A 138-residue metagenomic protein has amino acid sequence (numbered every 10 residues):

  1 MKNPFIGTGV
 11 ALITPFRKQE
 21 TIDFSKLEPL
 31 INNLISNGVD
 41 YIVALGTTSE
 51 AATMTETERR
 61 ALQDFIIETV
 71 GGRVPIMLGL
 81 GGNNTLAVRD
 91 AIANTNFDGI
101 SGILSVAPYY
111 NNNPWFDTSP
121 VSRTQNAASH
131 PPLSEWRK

Functional and structural regions predicted by a protein language model:
K2-K138: Active-site beta->alpha loop and helix N-cap motifs at the rims of alpha/beta catalytic domains
